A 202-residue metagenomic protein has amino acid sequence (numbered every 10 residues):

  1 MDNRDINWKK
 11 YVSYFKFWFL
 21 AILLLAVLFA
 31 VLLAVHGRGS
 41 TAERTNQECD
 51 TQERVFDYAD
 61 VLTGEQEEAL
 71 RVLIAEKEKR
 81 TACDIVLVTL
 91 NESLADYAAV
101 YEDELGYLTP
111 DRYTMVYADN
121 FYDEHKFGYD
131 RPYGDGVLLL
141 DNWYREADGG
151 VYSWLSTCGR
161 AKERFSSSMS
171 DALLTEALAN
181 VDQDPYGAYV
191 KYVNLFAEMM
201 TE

Functional and structural regions predicted by a protein language model:
M1-Y14: N-terminal Lys/Arg-rich, disordered targeting/topogenic segments
S13-F19, L32-E202: Folded, non-transmembrane soluble domains that reside on the lumenal/extracytoplasmic side of membranes
W18, I22-A26: Alpha-helical transmembrane spans of integral membrane proteins, capturing the lipid-embedded, hydrophobic core of TM
